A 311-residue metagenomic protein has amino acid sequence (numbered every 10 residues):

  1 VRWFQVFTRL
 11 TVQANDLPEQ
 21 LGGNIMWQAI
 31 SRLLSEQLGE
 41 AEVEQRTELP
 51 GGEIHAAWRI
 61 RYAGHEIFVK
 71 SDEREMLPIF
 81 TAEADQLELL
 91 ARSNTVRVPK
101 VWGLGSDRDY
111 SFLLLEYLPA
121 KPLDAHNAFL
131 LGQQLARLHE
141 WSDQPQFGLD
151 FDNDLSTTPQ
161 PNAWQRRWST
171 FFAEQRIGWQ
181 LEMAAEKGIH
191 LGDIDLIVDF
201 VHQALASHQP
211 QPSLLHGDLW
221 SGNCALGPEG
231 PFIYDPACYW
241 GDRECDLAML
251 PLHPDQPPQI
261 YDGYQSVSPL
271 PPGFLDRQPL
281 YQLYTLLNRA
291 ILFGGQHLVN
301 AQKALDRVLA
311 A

Functional and structural regions predicted by a protein language model:
F7-I25: Short, Lys/Arg-enriched N-terminal segments with co-localized hydrophobic residues within the first ~10-30 amino acids
L21-A41, Y110, I291, H297-N300 (+1 more regions): Regulatory N- and C-terminal appendages and interdomain linkers associated with kinase/kinase-like NTP transferase
M26-E36, D143-L214, R307: An alpha-helical support segment within catalytic cores of ATP-dependent transferases
E40, A63-I67, G230: Short acidic/polar mixed-charge low-complexity motifs
T47-T170: ATP-binding pocket architecture of kinase catalytic cores
D107-A125, I177-G178, M183, L280-Q302: A glycine-centered beta->alpha junction motif in the catalytic cores of kinase/phosphotransferase enzymes
P161-A173, E182, Q211-L214, S221-P279 (+2 more regions): Active-site Asp-x-Gly
